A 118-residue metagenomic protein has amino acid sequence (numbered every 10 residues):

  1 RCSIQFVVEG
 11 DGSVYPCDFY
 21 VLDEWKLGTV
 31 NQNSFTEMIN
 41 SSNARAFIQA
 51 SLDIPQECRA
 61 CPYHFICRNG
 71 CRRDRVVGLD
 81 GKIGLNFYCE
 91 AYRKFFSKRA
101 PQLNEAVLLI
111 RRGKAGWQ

Functional and structural regions predicted by a protein language model:
R1-D23, I66, G116-Q118: A C-terminal junction/extension of Radical SAM enzymes
Q5-V8, S13-C17, I39, R45 (+2 more regions): A generic structural signal for ordered alpha-helices
G12, G28, N69-G70: Glycine-centered flexibility sites
F19-F65: C-terminal accessory region of radical SAM enzymes
Q49, G84-Q118: Short Fe-S-cluster ligation motifs
L52-K98: Cysteine-cluster motifs in flexible loop/terminal segments that predominantly coordinate metals
